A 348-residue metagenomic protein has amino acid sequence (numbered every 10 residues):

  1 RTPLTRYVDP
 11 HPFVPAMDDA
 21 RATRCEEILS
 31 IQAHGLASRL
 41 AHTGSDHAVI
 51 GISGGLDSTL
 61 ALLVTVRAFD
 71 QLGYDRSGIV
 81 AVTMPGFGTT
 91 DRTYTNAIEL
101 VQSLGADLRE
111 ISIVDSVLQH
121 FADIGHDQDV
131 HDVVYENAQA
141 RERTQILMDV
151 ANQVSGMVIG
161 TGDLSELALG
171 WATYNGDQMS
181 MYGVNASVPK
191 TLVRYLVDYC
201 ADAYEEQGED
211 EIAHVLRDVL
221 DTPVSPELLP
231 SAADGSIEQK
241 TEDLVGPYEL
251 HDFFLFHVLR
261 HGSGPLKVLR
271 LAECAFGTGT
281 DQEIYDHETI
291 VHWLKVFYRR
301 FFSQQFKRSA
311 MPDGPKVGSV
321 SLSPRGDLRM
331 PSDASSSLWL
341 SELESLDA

Functional and structural regions predicted by a protein language model:
R1-G54, S58-A348: ATP/NTP-dependent adenylation/nucleotidyl-transfer catalytic domains that generate, transfer, or process NMP-activated
